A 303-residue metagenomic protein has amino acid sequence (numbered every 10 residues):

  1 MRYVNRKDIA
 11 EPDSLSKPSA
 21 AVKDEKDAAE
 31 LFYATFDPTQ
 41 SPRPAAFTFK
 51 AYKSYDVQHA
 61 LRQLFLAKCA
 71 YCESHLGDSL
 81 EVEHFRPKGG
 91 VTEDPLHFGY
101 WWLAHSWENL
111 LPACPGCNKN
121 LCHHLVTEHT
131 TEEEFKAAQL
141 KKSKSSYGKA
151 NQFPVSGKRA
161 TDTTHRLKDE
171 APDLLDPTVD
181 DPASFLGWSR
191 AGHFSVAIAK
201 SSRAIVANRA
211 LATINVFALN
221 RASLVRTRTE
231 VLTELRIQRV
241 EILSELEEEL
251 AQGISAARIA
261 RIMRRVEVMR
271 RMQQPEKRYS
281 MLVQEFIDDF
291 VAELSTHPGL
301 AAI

Functional and structural regions predicted by a protein language model:
M1-Y55, L76, E293, H297-I303: A boundary/linker detector
Y3, E81, F185-G187: Generic structural signal for residues positioned in beta-strands
N5-R6, W188-I303: C-terminal, charged low-complexity interaction regions
K26-K68, V91-E108, K142: Short, charged surface segments at domain edges that flank catalytic/cofactor-binding sites
V57-E81, C114-C117: Short cysteine-rich loop/turn motifs with clustered Cys
L64-L66, L76, S106-E108, D169 (+2 more regions): Short, well-ordered loop/turn elements at secondary-structure boundaries
S74-A113, L121-P154: Histidine-centered nuclease catalytic patch
S146-A197: Long, low-complexity, intrinsically disordered segments enriched in glycines and aromatic residues
